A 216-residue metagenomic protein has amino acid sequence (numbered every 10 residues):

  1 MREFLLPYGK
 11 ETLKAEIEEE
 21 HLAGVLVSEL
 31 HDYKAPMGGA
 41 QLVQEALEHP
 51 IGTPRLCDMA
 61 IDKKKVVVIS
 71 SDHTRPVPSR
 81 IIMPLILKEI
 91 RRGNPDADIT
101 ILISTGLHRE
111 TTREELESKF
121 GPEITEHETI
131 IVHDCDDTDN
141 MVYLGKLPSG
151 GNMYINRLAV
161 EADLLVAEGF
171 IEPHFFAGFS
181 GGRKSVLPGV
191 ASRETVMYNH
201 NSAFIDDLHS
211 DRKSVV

Functional and structural regions predicted by a protein language model:
M1-E45: N-terminal amphipathic/basic leader segments beginning at the initiator methionine
I51-V67, R91-A97: Glycine-rich phosphate/diphosphate-binding loops that line cofactor/substrate pockets in enzymes
K65-P76, T100-G106: Short glycine-rich or small-residue beta-strand-to-loop segments that form or flank ligand, phosphate, metal/Fe-S
R75-D96: Histidine-anchored nucleotide/phosphate-binding helix
E89, F175-M197: A short, gly/pro- and small-residue-rich
R92, D96-E110: Auxiliary alpha/beta "docking" domains used to position bulky ligands
T111-S180: An acidic, phosphate/nucleotide-engaging active-site surface
K213-V216: Conserved small/polar residues in nucleotide/adenosyl-binding loops
